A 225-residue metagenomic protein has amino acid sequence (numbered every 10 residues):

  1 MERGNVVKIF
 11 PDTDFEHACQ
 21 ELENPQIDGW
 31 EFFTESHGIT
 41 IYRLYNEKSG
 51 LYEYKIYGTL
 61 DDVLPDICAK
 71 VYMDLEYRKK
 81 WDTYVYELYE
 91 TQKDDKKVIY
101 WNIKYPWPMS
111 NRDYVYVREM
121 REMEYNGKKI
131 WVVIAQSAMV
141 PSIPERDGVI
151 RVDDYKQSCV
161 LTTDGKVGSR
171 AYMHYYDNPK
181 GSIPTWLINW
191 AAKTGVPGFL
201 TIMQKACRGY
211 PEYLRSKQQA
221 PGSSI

Functional and structural regions predicted by a protein language model:
M1-I225: Eukaryotic helix-grip
